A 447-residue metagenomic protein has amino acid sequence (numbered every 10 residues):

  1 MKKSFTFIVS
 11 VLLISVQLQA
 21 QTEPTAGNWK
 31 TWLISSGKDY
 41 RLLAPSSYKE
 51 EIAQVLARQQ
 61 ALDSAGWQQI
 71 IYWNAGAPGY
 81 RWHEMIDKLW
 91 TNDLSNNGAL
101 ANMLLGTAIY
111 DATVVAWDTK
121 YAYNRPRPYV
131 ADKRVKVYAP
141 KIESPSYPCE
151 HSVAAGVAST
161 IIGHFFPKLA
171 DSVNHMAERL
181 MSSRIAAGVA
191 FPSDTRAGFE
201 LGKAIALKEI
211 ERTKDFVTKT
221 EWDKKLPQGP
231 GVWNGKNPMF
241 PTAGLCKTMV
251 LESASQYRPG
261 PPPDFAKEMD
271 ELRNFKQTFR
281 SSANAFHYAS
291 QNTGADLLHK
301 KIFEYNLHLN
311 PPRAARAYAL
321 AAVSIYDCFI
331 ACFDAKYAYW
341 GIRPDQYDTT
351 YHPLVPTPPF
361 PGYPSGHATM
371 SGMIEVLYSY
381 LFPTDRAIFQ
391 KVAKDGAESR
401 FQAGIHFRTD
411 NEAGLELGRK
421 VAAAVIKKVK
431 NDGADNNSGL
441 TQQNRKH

Functional and structural regions predicted by a protein language model:
M1-Q21: Bacterial Sec-dependent N-terminal signal peptides
Q21-H447: Acidic/polar surface patches and capping/hinge elements
